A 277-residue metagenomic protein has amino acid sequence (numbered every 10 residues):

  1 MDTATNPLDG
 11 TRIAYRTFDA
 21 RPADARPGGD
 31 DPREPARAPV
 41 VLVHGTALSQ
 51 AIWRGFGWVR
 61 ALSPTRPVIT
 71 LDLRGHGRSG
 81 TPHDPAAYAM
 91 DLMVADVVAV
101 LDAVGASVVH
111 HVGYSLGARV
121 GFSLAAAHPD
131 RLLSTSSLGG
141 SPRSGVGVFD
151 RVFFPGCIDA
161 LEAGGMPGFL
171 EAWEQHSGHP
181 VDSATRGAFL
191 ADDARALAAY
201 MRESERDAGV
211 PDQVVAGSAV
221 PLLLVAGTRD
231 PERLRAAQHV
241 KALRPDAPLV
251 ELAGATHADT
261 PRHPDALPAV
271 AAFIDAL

Functional and structural regions predicted by a protein language model:
A14-D24, G28-T81: Conserved HGGG/HGGXW glycine-rich cap/lid loop of the alpha/beta-hydrolase fold
D91-V109: Conserved acidic catalytic loop of the alpha/beta-hydrolase fold
G113, G117, G121: Gly/Ala-rich beta-loop-alpha elbow adjacent to hydrolase catalytic centers
F122-A127, L133-A163: Flexible "cap/lid" loop of the alpha/beta hydrolase fold
V146-R151, A163-V214: Conserved alpha/beta-hydrolase catalytic His-Asp/Glu region
S218, L224-A226: Short beta-strand/loop motif that positions the catalytic acidic residue of the alpha/beta-hydrolase fold
P231-A236: Conserved alpha/beta-hydrolase "acid-adjacent" motif
A255-L267: Catalytic histidine-centered segment of alpha/beta-hydrolase-like enzymes
